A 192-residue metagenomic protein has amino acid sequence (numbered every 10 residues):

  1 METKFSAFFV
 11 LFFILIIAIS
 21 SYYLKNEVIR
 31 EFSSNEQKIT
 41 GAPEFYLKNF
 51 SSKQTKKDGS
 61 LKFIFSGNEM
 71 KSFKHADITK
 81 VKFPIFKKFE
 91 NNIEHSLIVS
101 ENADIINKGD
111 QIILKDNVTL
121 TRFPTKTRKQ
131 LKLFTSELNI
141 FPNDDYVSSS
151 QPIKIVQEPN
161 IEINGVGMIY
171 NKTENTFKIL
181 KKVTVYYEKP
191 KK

Functional and structural regions predicted by a protein language model:
M1-K192: Mature-chain termini and adjacent capping regions
